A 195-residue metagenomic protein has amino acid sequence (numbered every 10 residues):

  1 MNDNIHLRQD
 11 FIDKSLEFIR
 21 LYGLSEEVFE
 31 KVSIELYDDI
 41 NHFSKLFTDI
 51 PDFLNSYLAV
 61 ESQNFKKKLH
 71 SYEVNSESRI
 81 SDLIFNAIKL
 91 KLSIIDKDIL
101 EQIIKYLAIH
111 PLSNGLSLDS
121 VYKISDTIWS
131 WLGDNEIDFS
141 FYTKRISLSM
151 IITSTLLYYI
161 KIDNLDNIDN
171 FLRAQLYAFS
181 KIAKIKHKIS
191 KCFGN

Functional and structural regions predicted by a protein language model:
D3-D38, D49-A59: Short, amphipathic alpha-helix enriched in basic
N41: Key DNA-contact positions within bacterial/archaeal DNA-binding proteins
L46, I50-L69, Q102: Alpha-helical DNA-contacting segments of helix-turn-helix folds
L69-E101: Hydrophobic alpha-helical connector segments
S93-G115: Amphipathic alpha-helical segments used for helix-helix packing
L112-D134, R145-S149: Amphipathic alpha-helical packing segments from all-alpha helical-bundle domains
F141-I160, N170-A178: Hydrophobic alpha-helical segments that form the core of small-molecule binding pockets and/or dimer interfaces
I162-N195: C-terminal peripheral helix-coil segments that are non-catalytic and often amphipathic
